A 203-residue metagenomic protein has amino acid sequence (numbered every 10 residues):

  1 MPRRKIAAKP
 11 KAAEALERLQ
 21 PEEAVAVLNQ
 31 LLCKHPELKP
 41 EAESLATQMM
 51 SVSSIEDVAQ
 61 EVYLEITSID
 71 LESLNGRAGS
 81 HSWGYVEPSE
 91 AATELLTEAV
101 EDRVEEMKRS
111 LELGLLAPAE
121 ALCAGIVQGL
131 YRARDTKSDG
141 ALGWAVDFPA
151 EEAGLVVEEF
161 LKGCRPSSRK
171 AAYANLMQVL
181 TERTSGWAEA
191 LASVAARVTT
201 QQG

Functional and structural regions predicted by a protein language model:
M1-I6, P10-E14, C33, E37-G203: Eukaryote-biased, non-catalytic alpha-solenoid scaffold regions
A24-L28: Long, hydrophobic or amphipathic alpha-helical segments
